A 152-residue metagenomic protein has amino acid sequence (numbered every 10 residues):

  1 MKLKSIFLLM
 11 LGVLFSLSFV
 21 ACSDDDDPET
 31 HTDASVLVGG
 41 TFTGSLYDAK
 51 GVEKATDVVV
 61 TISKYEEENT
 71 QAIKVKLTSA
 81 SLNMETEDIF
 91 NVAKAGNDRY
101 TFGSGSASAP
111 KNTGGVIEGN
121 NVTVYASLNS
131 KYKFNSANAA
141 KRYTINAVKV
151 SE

Functional and structural regions predicted by a protein language model:
M1-L9: Bacterial N-terminal signal peptides that target proteins for export
K2-L3, F15-T41: Bacterial Sec-dependent N-terminal signal peptides
L11-V13: Repetitive helical segments and hydrophobic/amphipathic motifs
E29-E152: First exposed extracellular module after export/assembly in secreted or surface-exposed proteins
